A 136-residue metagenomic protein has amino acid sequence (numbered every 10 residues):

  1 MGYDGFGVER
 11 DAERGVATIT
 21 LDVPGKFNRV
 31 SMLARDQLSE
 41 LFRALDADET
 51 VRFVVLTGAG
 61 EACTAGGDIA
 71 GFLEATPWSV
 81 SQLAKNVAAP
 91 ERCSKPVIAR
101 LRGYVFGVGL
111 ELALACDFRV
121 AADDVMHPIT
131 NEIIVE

Functional and structural regions predicted by a protein language model:
M1-A59: Conserved CoA-thioester-binding segment of acyl-CoA-metabolizing enzymes
I19, L56, D68, L112-L114: Hydrophobic/aromatic residues within transmembrane alpha-helices of multi-pass small-molecule transporters
D22, G67, R102, V125: Histidine-centered beta-alpha loop that forms part of the nucleotide-sugar donor binding/catalytic region in diverse
F27-N28, A70-L73, P128: Nucleotide phosphate-binding site architecture
R43, T50, G58-R92, V105: Glycine- (often His-adjacent) and acidic-residue-rich active-site loop that binds/positions the CoA thioester
L83-N86, P90-R92, R100, F106-E136: CoA-thioester-processing core
V97: Glycine/small-residue-rich loop that forms an oxyanion/phosphate-binding "nest" at active or ligand-binding sites
